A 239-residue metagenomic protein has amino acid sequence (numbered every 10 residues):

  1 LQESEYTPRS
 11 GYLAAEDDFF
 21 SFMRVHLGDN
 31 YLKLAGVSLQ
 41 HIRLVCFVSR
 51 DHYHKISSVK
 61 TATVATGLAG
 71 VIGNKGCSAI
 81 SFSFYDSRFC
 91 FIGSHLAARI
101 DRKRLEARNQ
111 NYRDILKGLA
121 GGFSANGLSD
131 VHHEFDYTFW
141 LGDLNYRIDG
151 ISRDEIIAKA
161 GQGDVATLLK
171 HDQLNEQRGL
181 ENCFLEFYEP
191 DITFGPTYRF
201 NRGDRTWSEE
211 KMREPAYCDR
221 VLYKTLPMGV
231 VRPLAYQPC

Functional and structural regions predicted by a protein language model:
L1, F89-C90, T138-W140: Hydrophobic beta-strand segments of well-ordered beta-sheets in folded domains
L1, R50, L96, D143-L144: Active-site metal-binding loops of divalent metal-dependent hydrolases
E3-E5, A98, I148: Feature marks short, surface-exposed loop/turn motifs that line or immediately flank catalytic pockets and channel
Y6-L96: Structured beta-strand-rich core segments of catalytic domains in phosphoester-bond hydrolases
A14, D18, F22-D29, F84 (+2 more regions): Catalytic lobes of large eukaryotic enzymes
